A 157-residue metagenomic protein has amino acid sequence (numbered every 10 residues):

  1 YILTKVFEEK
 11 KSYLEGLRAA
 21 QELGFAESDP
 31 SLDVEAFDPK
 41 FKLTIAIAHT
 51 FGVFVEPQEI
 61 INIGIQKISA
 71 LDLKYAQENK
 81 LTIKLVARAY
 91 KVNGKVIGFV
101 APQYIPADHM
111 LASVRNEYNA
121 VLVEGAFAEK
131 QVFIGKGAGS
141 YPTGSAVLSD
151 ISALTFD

Functional and structural regions predicted by a protein language model:
Y1, A26-E27, A128-K130: A short, flexible beta-alpha/helix-coil linker loop
Y1, A36-P39, G139-G144: Conserved phosphate/anionic-ligand binding catalytic regions in large, soluble enzymes, centered on
Y1-K5, E9: Rossmann-fold dinucleotide-binding core
V6-F7, L14-A112, Y118-A120: Substrate-binding/catalytic subdomain of NAD(P)-dependent oxidoreductase enzymes
H109-D157: ATP-dependent carboxylate/acyl-activation modules
